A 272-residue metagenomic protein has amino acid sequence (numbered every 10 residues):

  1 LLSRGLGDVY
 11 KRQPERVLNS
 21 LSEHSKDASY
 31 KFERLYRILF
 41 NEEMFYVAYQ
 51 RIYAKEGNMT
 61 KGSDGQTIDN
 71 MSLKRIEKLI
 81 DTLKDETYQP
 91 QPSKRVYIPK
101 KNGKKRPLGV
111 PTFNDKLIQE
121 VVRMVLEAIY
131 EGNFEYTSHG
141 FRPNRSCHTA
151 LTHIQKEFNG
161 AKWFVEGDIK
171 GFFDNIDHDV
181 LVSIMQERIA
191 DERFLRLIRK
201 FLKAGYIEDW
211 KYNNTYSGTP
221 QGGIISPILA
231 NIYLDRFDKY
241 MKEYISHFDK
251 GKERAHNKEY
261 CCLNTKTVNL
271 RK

Functional and structural regions predicted by a protein language model:
L1-Y10: Single conserved hydrophobic/aromatic residue that forms the stacking wall/gate of nucleotide- or nucleobase-binding
R12, R16, Y30, R34 (+11 more regions): Generic recognition of stable, solvent-exposed alpha-helical segments in well-folded globular domains
R12-G57, M124-T137: Charged boundary/loop elements
I52, D81-K104, F113, L117-V125 (+3 more regions): Reverse-transcriptase-like RNA-dependent polymerase core
A54-K55, I68, L73-D81, D85: Intein modules and their embedded homing endonuclease domains
S63, M124, G167-I169: Residues immediately flanking
M71-L73, P90-S93, P99-P111, D115 (+2 more regions): Catalytic phosphate-handling regions of large nucleic-acid enzymes and associated NTPases
Y136-T137, R142-R145, T149-K272: Conserved polymerase palm-domain catalytic core
